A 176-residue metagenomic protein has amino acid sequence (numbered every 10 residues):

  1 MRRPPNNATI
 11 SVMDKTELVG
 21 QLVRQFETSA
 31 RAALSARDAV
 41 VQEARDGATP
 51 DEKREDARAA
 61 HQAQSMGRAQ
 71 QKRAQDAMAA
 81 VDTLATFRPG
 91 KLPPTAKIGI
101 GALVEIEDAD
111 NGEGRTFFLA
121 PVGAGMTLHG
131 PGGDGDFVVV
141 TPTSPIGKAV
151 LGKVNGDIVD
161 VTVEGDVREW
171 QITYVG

Functional and structural regions predicted by a protein language model:
R2-A80: Helix-rich terminal scaffold detector
Q42, T49, T86, Q171-I172: Sparse recognition of residues in long alpha-helices and their boundaries
S65-G112: Long amphipathic N-terminal alpha/beta scaffold segment
L92-T162: Non-DNA-binding regulatory cores of transcription-related proteins, predominantly C-terminal effector-binding
D110-N111, T162-W170, G176: Short, charged beta-turn/beta-strand-edge "cap" motif at the junction between a beta-strand and an adjacent loop
A124, V175-G176: Short, conserved beta-turn/loop elements at beta-strand boundaries and strand-helix junctions
K153, D157, W170-V175: C-terminal structured interaction module
